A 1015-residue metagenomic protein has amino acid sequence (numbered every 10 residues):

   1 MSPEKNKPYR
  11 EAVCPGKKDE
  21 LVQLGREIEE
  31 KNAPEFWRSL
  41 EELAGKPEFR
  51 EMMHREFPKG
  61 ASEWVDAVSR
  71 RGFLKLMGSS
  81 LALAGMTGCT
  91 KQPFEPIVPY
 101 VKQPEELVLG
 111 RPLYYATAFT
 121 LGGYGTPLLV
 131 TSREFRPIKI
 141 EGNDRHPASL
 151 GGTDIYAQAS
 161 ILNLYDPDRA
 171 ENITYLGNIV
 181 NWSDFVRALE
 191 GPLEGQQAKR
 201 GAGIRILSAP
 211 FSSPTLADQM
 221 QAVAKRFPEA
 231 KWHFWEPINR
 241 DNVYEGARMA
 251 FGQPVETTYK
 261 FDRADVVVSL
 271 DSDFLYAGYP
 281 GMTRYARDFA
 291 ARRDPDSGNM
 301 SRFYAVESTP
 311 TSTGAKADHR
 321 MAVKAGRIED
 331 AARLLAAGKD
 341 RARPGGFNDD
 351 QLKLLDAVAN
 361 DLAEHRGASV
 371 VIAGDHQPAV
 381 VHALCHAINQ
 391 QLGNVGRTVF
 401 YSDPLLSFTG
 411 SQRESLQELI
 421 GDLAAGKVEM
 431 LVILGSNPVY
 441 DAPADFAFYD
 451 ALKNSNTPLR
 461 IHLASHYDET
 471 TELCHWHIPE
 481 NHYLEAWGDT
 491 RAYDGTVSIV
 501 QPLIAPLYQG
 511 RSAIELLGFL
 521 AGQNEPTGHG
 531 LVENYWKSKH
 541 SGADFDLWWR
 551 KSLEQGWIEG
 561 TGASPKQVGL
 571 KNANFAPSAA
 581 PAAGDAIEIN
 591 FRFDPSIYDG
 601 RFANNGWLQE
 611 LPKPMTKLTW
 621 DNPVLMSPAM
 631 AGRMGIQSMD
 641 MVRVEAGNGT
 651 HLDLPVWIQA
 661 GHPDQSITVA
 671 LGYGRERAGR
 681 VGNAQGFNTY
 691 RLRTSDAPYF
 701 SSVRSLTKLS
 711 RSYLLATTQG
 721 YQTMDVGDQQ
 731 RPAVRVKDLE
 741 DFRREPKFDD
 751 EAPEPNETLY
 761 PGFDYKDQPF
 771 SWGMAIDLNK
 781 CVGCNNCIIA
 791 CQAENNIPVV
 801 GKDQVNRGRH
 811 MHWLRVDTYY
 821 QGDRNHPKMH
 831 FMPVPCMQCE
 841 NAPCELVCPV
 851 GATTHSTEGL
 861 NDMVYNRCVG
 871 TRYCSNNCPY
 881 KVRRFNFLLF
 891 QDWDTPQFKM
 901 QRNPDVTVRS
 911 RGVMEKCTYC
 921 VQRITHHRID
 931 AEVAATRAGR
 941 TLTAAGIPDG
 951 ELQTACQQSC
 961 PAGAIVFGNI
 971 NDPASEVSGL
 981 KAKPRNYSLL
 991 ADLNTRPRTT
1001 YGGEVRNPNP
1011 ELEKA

Functional and structural regions predicted by a protein language model:
S2-D350, L354-D356, L434, P612 (+4 more regions): N-terminal export/assembly segments and adjacent metallocofactor-ligating motifs of anaerobic energy-metabolism
W64, P506-P565, D640, D803: N-terminal leader/propeptide and maturation segments of large enzyme subunits in energy/redox metabolism and hydrolases
R205-L207, V267-D271, V370-I372, E429-G435 (+3 more regions): Structural motif
A277-N299, P443-R460, T496-I499: A short, gly/pro- and small-residue-rich
A291, H466-V500, H810-M811, V816 (+1 more regions): Flexible glycine/proline-rich, aromatic-decorated loop/lid segments
H319-A424, S538-F545, W549: Active-site phosphate/pyrophosphate-binding segments
G426, Y440-E485, A629: Hydrophobic alpha/beta core scaffold segments
S538-T616: Long, low-complexity segments enriched in small/aliphatic residues
